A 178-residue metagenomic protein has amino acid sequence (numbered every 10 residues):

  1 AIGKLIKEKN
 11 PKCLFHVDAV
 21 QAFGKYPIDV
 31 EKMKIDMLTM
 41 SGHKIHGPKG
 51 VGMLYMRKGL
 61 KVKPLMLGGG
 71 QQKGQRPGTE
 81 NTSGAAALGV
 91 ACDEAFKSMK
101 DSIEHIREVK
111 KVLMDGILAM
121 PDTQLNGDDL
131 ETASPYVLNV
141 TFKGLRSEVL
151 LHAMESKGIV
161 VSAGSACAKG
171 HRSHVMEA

Functional and structural regions predicted by a protein language model:
A1-A178: Pyridoxal 5′-phosphate
